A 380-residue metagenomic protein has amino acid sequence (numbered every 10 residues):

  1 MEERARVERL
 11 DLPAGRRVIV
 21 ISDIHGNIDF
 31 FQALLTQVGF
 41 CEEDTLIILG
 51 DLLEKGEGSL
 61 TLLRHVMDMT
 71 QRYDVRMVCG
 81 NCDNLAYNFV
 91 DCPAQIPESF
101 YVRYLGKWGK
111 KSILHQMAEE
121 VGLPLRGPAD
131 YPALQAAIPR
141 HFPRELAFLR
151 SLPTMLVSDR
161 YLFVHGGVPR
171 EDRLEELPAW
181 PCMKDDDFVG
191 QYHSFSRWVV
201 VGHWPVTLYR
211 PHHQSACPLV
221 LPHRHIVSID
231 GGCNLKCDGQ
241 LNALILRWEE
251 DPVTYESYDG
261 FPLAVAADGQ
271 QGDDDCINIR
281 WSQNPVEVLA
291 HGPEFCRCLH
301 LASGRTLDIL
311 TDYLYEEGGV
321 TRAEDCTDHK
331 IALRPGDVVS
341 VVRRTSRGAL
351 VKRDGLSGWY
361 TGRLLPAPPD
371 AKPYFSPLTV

Functional and structural regions predicted by a protein language model:
M1-H65: N-terminal active-site segment of His-dependent metallophosphoesterases
H25-D29, E54-E57, C82-Y87, R170 (+2 more regions): Active-site environment of divalent metal-dependent phosphoester hydrolases
K55-P153: Active-site neighborhood of divalent metal-dependent phosphoester bond hydrolases
P128-V227, C233-C237, V253-F261, E294 (+1 more regions): Acidic, His/Gly-enriched loop-helix segments that form or flank divalent-metal centers in metallo-dependent hydrolases
A267-S282, L289, L314-T345, G362: SH3/SH3-like (including bacterial SH3b) beta-barrel domains that bind proline-rich motifs or cell-wall ligands
C296-L301, G336, G348-R353: SH3/SH3-like beta-barrel fold
S303-E316, L356-K372: A short macromolecule-binding patch
D325-D328, A332-S340, R344, K352-L356 (+1 more regions): Intrinsically disordered, low-complexity proline/serine/threonine-rich regions that harbor SH3-binding proline-rich
